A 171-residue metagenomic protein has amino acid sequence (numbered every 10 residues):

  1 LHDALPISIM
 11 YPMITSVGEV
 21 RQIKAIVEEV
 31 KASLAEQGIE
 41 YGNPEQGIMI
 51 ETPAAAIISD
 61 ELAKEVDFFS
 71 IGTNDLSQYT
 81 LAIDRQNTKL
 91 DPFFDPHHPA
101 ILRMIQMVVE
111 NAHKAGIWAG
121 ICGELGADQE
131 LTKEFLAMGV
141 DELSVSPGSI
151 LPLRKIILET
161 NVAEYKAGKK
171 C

Functional and structural regions predicted by a protein language model:
L1-L5: Short, small-residue-biased leader/transition segments that mark boundaries at the very start of proteins
I7-Y11, P44-I50, F69-I71, A119-G123 (+1 more regions): Hydrophobic faces of well-ordered beta-strands that scaffold small-molecule active sites in alpha/beta enzyme cores
I9, E51, L62, D75 (+1 more regions): Conserved, mostly hydrophobic/aromatic
I14-E19, Q46-E61: Active-site glycine- and acidic-residue-rich loops that bind and position anionic ligands or nucleotide-like cofactors
L34-E45, T73, Y79-E124: Generic long, charged, amphipathic alpha-helical segments
A54-E65, L125-V140: Catalytic cores of alpha/beta
F69-T80, E134-I156: Glycine-rich phosphate-binding active-site loops on the catalytic face of alpha/beta enzymes
L81-P92, I150-C171: C-terminal helical cap(s) of enzyme catalytic domains, especially alpha/beta-barrels
